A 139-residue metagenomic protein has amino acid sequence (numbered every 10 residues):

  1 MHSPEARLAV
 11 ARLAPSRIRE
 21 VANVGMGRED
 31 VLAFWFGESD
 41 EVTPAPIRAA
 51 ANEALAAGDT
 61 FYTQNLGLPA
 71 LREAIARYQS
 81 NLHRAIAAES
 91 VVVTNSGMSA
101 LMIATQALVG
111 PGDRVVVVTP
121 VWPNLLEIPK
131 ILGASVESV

Functional and structural regions predicted by a protein language model:
M1-V10: Generic N-terminal amphipathic, Lys/Arg-enriched alpha-helix
P4, A57, S138-V139: Short, local alpha-helical segments
E5, P15-R17, N124: Intrinsically disordered, low-complexity sequence elements enriched in Ser/Thr/Gly/Pro
A11-S96, I103: N-terminal small-domain helix-loop-helix segment of the aminotransferase-like
A100-L101, L125: Short, hydrophobic alpha-helical packing/hinge segments within bilobed ligand-binding/sensory domains
Q106-V139: PLP-dependent aminotransferase-like
